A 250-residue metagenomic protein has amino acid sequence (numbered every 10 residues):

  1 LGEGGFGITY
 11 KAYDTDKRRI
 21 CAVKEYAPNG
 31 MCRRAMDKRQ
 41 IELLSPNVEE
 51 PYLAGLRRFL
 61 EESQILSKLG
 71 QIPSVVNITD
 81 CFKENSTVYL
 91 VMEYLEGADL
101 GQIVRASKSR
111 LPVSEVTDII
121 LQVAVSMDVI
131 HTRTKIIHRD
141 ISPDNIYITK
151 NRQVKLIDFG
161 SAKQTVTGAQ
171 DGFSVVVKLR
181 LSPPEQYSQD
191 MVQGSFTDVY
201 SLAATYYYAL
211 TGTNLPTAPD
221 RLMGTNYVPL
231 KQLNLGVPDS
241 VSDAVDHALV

Functional and structural regions predicted by a protein language model:
Y13-I20, A27-M31: Conserved N-lobe loop of protein kinases adjacent to the ATP-binding glycine-rich P-loop
A35-K68: AlphaC helix of the eukaryotic protein kinase fold
D80-C81: Activation-segment/catalytic-loop signature of the eukaryotic protein kinase fold
N85-D99, I103: Conserved short submotifs of the Hanks-type protein kinase catalytic core that shape the nucleotide-binding pocket
I119-I120: Activation segment signature within eukaryotic-like protein kinase domains
H131-I148: Catalytic-loop of the protein kinase fold
R180-V250: C-terminal lobe helix-coil module of Hanks-type protein kinase domains
